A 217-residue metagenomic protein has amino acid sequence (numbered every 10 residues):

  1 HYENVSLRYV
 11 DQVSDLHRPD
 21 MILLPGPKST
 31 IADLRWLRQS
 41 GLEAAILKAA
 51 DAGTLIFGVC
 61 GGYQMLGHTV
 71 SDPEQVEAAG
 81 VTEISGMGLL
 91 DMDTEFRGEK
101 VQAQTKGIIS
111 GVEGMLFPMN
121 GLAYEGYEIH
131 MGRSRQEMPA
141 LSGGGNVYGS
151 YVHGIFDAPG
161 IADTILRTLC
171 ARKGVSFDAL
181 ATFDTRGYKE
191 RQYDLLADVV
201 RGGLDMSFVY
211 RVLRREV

Functional and structural regions predicted by a protein language model:
H1-R8: Short helix-loop-beta junction
R8-R18: Short acidic low-complexity segments
H17, A140-V217: Acyltransferase
K28-M115, N120-G121: Cysteine-nucleophile active-site neighborhood
R35, A44, F57, Q64 (+6 more regions): Feature representing long, continuous alpha-helical segments
S110-G145, V152: Catalytic beta-strand/loop cores that center a nucleophilic Ser/Cys/Thr and support acyl-enzyme chemistry
